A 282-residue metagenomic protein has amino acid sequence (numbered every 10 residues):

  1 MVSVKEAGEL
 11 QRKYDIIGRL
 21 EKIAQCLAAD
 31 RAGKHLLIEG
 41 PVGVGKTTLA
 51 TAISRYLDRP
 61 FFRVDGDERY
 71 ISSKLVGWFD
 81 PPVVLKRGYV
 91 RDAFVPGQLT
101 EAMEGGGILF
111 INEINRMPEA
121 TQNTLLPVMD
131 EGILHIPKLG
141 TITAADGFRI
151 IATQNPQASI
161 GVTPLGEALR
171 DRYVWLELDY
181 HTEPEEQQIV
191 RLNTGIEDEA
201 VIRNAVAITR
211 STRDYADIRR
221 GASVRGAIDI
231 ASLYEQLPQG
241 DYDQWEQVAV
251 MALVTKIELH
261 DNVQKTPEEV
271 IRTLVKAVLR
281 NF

Functional and structural regions predicted by a protein language model:
M1-E6, I16, T194-F282: Alpha-helical lid/collar subdomain of P-loop NTPases
M1-R203, Q239: AAA+ P-loop NTPase catalytic core and its hallmark functional loops
